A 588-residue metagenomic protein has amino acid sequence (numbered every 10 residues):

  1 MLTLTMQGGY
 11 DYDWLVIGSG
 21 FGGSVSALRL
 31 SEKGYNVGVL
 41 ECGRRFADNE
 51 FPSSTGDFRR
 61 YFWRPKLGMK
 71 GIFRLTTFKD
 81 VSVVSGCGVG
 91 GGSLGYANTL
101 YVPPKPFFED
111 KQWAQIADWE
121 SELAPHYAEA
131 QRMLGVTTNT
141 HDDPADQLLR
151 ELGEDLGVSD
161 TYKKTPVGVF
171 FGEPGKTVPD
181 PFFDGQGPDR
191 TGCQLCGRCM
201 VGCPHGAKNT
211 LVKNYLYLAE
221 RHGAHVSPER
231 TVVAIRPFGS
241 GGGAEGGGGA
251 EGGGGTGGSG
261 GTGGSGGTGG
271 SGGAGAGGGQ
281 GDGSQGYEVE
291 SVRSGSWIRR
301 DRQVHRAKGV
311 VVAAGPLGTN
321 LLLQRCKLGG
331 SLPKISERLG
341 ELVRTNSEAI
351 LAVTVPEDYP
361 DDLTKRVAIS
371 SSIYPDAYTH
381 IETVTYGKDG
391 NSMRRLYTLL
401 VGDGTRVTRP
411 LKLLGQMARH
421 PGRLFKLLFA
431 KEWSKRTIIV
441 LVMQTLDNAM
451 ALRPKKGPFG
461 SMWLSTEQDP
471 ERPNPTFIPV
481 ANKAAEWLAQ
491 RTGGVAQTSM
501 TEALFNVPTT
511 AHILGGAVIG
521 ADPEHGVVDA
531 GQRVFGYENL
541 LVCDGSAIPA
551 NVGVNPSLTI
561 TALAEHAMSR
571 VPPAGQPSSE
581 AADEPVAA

Functional and structural regions predicted by a protein language model:
M1-K111, Q115-S121, S291, A314 (+5 more regions): N-terminal glycine-rich phosphate/pyrophosphate-binding loop and immediately adjacent elements
E32, G43-S53, H205, K213 (+9 more regions): Glycine-rich loop(s) and the adjacent beta-strand/alpha-helix scaffold that form part
V39-L40, V226-S227, V542-C543: Short hydrophobic beta-strand that contains or immediately precedes a catalytic carboxylate
K70, C196-C199, V233, I438-L441 (+1 more regions): A glycine-rich dinucleotide-binding beta-alpha-beta segment and adjacent secondary-structure elements that constitute
G71, T77, G92, Y96 (+10 more regions): FAD cofactor-binding and catalytic pocket of flavoenzymes
D118-V232, L504-T509: Conserved redox-cofactor binding core of oxidoreductases
D143-C193, V367-A368, A377-D447, K456 (+2 more regions): Patatin-like phospholipase A catalytic core
S240-D282: Intrinsically disordered, low-complexity terminal tails and inter-domain linkers enriched for S/T/G/P/D/E
